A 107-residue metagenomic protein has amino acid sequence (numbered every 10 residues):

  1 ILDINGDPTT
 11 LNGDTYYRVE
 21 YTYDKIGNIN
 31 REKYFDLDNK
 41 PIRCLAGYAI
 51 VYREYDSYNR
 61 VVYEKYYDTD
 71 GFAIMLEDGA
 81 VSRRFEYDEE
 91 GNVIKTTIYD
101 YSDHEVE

Functional and structural regions predicted by a protein language model:
I1-E107: Buried hydrophobic residues that stabilize the cores of well-folded domains
